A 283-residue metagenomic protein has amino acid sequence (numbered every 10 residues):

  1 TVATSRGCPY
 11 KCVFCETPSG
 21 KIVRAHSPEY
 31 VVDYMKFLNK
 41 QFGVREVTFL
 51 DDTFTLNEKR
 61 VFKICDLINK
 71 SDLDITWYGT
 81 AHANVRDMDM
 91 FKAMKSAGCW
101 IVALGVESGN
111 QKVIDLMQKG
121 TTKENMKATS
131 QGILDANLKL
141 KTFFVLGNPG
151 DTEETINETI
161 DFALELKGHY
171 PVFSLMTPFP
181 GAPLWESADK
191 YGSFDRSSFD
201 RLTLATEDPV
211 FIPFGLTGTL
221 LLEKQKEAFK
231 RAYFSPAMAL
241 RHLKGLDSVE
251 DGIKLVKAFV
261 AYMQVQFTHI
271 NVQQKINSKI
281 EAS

Functional and structural regions predicted by a protein language model:
T1-F143, D161: Radical SAM [4Fe-4S] cluster-binding motif and immediate context
P28, K123, E153-I156, G218 (+1 more regions): Residues at or immediately preceding the N-termini of alpha-helices
V61, I156, W185-E186: Histidine/acidic-residue-rich catalytic or RNA/ligand-binding cores of hydrolases and nuclease-related proteins
H82, G109-Q118, S130-T155, F173-P180 (+1 more regions): Conserved strand-turn element in the central/C-terminal portion of the radical SAM core barrel that lines
M90-F91, G150-E165: Catalytic cores of alpha/beta
A97, F194-D195: A polyampholytic, Gly/Pro-enriched intrinsically disordered region
P183-K190, S197-S283: Radical SAM enzyme core and accessory elements
